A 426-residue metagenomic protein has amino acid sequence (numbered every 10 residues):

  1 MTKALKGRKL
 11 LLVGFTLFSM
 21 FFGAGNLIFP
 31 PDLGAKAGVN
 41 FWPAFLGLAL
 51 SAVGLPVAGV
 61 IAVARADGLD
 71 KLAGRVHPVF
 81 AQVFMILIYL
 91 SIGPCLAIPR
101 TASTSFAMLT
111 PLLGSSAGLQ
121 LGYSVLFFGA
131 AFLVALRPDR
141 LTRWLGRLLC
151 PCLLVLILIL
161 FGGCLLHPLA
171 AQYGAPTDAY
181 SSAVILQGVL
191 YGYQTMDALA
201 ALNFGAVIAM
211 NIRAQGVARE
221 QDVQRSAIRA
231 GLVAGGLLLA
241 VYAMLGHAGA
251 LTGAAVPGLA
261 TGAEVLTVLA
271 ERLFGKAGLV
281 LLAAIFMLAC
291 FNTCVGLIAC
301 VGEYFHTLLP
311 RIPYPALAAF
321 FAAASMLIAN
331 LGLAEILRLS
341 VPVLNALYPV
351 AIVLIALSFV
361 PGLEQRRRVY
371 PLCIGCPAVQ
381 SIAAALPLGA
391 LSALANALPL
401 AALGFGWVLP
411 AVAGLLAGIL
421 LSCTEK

Functional and structural regions predicted by a protein language model:
K6-L17, W42, P78-S91, L121-L126 (+3 more regions): Select transmembrane alpha-helical segments in multipass membrane proteins
L12-F22, L90, G163-A170, D178-L245 (+4 more regions): Hydrophobic, membrane-embedded alpha-helices of multi-pass small-molecule transporters
D32, A66, V79-G114, M287-T307 (+1 more regions): Hydrophobic transmembrane alpha-helices that form the core helical bundles of multi-pass secondary transporters
G54, A58, C152-C164, I228-G253 (+2 more regions): Selective recognition of specific alpha-helical transmembrane segments in multi-pass small-molecule
V63-L72, F128-L149, A214-V217, M326-L339 (+1 more regions): Membrane-water interface regions at transmembrane-helix termini and the short interhelical loops of multi-pass membrane
D70-H77, V241-F291, T307, P342-L344: TM-loop-TM module centered on a large, flexible mid-protein loop between adjacent transmembrane helices in multi-pass
P94, I98, L154-Y180, A198-L199 (+3 more regions): Hydrophobic alpha-helical segments and their helix-loop junctions in multi-pass secondary transporters
A135-C164, S340-I352, P371-V379: Membrane-interface loop-to-helix entry segments
